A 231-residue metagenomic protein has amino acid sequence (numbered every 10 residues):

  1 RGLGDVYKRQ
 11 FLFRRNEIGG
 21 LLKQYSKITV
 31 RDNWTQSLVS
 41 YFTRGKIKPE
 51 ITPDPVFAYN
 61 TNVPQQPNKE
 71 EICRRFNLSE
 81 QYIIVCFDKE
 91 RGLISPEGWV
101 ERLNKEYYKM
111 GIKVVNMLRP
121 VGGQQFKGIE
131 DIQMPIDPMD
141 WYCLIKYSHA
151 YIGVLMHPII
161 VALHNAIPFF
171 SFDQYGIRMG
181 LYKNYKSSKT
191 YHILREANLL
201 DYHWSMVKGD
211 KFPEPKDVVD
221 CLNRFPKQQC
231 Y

Functional and structural regions predicted by a protein language model:
R1, D5-Y231: Active-site anion-handling motifs in enzyme catalytic cores
